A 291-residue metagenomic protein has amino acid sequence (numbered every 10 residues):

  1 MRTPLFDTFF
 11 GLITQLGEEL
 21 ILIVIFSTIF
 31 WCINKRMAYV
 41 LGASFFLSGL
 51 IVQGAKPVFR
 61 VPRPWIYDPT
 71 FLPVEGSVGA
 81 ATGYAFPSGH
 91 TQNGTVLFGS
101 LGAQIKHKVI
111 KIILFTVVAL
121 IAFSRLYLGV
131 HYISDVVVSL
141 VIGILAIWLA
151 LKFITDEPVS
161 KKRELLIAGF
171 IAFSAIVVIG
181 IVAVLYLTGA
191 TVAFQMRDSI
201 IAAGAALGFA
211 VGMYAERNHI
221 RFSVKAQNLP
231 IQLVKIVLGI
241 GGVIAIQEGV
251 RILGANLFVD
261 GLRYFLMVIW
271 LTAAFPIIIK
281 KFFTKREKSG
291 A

Functional and structural regions predicted by a protein language model:
M1-I21, V52-G83, I200, I220 (+2 more regions): N-terminal transmembrane-helix/juxtamembrane module of multi-pass inner/ER membrane proteins
F6, I21, S44-S48, T91-G94: Generic structural signal for well-ordered secondary structure
F9, I25-F26, C32, Y39 (+1 more regions): Membrane-embedded catalytic cores of phosphoryl/pyrophosphoryl-handling enzymes
L16-N34: Amphipathic repeat-derived elements
I29-L50: Interfacial segments of alpha-helical transmembrane regions
